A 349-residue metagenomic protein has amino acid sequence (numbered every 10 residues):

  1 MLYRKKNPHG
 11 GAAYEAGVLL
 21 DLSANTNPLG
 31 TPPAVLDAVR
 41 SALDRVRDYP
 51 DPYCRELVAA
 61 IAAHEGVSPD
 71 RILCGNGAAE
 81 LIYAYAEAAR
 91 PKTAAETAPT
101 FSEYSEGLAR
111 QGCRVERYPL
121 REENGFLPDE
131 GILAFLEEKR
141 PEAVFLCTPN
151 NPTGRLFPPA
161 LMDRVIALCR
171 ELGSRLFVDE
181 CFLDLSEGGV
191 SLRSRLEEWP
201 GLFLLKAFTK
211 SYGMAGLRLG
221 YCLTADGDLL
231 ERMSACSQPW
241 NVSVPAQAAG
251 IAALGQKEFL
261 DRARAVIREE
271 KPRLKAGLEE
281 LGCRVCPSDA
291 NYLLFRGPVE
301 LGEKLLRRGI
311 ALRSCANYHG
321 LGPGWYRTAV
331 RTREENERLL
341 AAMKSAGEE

Functional and structural regions predicted by a protein language model:
M1-D48, R140: N-terminal "arm"/small-domain region of PLP-dependent enzymes with the aminotransferase-like
G30-P32, Y53, G201-C286: PLP-dependent aminotransferase class I/II
C54-A94: Phosphate-binding glycine-rich loop
E87-L146: PLP-dependent aminotransferase-like
R117-P119, A143-N150, L176-E180, C286-P287: Short beta-strands and strand-loop turn motifs
F126-R140, P152-S211: Active-site pre-lysine segment of PLP-dependent enzymes
A160, R307-R308, N317-E349: PLP-dependent enzyme catalytic core of the Aspartate aminotransferase-like
R268, L278-G309: Conserved PLP-binding catalytic core of the aspartate aminotransferase-like
